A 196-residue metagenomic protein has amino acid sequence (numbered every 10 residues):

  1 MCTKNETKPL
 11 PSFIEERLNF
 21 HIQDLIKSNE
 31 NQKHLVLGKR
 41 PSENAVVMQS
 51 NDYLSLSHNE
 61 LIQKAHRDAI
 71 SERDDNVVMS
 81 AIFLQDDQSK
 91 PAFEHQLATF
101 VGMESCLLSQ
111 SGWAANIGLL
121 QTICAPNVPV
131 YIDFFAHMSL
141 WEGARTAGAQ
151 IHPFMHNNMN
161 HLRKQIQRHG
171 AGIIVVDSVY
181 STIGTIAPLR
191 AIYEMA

Functional and structural regions predicted by a protein language model:
C2, L10-N76: N-terminal "arm"/small-domain region of PLP-dependent enzymes with the aminotransferase-like
S55-L56, I82-D87, M138, M159-N160 (+1 more regions): Short, small-residue-enriched loops and turns at beta-alpha junctions that line or gate enzyme active sites
K64-S111: Conserved N-terminal alpha-helix of the aminotransferase class I/II PLP-enzyme fold
H66, L140, I192: Aromatic/hydrophobic pocket-lining residues that form π-stacking "cages" and hydrophobic walls in ligand
L119-M138: Conserved PLP-anchoring active-site segment centered on the Schiff-base-forming lysine
P126, T146-G148: Short, structured coil segments at secondary-structure junctions
H152, H156-A196: Active-site phosphate-binding strand-loop segment of PLP-dependent enzymes
